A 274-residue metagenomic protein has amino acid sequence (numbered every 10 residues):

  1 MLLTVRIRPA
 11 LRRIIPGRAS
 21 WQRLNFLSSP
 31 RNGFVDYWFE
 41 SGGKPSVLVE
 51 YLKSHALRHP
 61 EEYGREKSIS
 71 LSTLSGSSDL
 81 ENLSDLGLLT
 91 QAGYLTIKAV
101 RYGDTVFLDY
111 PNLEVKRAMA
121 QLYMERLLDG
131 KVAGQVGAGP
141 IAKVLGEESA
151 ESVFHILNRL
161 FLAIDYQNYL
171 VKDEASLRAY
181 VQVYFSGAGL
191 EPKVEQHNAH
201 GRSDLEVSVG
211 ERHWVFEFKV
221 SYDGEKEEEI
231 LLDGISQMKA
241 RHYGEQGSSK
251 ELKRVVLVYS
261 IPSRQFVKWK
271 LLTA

Functional and structural regions predicted by a protein language model:
M1-F26: Amphipathic alpha-helical segments of the small helical/lid subdomains adjacent to P-loop NTPase cores
L2-L11, V100-R101, Q196, L257: Acidic carboxylate-rich catalytic motifs and surrounding loops in phosphoryl-/glycosyl-chemistry enzymes
G17-S236, A240-H242, S260, R264-A274: Extended alpha-helical interface modules used as scaffolds for assembling large macromolecular complexes
E211-H213, K250-K253: Short glycine-/polar-rich loops that comprise or flank the Walker A/P-loop and associated switch/sensor motifs
Y243-K250: Arginine/glycine-rich "motif VI" loop of SF2 helicases in the C-terminal RecA-like domain
K253-S260: Extended hydrophobic secondary-structure segments that form protein cores and membrane-embedded regions
